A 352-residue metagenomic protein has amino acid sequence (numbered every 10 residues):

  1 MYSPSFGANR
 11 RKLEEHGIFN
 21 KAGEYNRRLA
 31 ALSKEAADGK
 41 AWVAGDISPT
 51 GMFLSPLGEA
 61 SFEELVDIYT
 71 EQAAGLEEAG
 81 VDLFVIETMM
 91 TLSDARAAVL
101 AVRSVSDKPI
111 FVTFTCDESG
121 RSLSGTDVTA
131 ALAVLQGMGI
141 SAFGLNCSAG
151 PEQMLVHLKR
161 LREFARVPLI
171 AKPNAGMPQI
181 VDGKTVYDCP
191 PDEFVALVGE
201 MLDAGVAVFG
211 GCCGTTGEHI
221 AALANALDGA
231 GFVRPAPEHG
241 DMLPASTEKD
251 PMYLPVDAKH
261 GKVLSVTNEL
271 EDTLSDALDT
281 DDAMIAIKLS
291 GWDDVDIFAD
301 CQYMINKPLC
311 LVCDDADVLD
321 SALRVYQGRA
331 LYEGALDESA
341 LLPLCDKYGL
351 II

Functional and structural regions predicted by a protein language model:
M1-I352: Domain-level signal for soluble alpha/beta catalytic cores
